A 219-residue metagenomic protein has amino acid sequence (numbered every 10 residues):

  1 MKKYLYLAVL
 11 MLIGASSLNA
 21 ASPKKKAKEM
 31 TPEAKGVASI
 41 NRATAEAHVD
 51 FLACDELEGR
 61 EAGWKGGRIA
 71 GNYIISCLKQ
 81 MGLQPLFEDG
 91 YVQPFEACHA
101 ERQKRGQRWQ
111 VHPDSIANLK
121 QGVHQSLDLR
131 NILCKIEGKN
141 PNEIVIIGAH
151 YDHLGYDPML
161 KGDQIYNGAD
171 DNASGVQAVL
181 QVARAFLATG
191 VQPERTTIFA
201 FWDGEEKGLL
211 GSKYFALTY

Functional and structural regions predicted by a protein language model:
M1-K26: Bacterial Sec-dependent N-terminal signal peptides
A20-L86, G90, I136-E137: N-terminal hydrophobic or amphipathic helices/low-complexity stretches enriched in small/hydrophobic/Pro/Gly
M30-S39, D55-K65, N118-V123, L160-N172 (+1 more regions): Second-shell loop/turn segments in exported
S39-E46, E61-N72, L86, H124 (+3 more regions): Soluble non-cytosolic domains of exported or imported proteins
L52, L78, H112, G122-M159: Acidic/His- and Gly-rich active-site-bordering loop/insert found across diverse amide/peptide-bond hydrolases
E56-G59, L78, Q84-P85, H99-R102 (+3 more regions): Solvent-exposed loop/turn segments at secondary-structure junctions within structured extracellular/periplasmic domains
R60-K135: A non-catalytic alpha/beta surface segment that caps or lines the substrate-entry region of metallo-dependent hydrolase
D128-R130, K161-Y219: Acidic/histidine-rich catalytic neighborhood of metal-dependent amide-processing enzymes
